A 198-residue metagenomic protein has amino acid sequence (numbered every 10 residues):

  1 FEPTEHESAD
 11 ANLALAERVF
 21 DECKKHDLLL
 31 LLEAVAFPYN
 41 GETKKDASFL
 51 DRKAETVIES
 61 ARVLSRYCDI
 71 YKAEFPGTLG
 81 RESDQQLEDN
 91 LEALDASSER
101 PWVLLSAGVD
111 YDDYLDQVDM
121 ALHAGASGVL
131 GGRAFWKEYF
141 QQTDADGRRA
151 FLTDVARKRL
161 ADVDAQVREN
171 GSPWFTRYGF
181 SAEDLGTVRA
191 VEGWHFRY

Functional and structural regions predicted by a protein language model:
P3-D21, K25-L29, F37-R100, D116-S127: Alpha/beta enzyme core
L31-K44, V103-L104, G171-A182: Aromatic-lined carbohydrate-recognition surfaces of secreted/lumenal glycan-active proteins
E33, Y71, G132: Conserved, mostly hydrophobic/aromatic
K45, W136, T143-D144, L185-R189: Charge-rich, low-complexity amphipathic helices in intrinsically disordered tails/linkers adjacent to domains
D51, R157, A182-L185: Low-complexity, intrinsically disordered regions enriched in charged/polar residues
F75-G179: Catalytic-face loop-and-helix region of soluble metabolic enzyme cores
N170-Y198: C-terminal extensions of enzymes
